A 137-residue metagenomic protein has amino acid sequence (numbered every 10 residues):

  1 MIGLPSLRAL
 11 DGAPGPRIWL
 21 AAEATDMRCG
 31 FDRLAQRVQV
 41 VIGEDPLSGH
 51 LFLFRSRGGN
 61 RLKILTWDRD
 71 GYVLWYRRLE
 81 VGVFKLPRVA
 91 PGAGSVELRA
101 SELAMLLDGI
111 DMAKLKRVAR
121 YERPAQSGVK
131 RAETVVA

Functional and structural regions predicted by a protein language model:
M1-A137: Polybasic/polar functional segments that serve as interface/processing modules
